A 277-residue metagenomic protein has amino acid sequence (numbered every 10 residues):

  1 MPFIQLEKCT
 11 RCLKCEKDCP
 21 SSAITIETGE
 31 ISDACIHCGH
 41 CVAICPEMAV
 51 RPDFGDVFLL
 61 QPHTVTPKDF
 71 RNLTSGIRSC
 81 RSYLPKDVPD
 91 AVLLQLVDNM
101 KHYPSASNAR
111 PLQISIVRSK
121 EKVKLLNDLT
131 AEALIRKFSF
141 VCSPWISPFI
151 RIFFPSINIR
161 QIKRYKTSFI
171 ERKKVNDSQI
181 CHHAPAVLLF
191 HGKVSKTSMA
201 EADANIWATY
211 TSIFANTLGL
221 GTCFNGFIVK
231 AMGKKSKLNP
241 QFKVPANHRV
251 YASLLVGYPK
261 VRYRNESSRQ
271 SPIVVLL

Functional and structural regions predicted by a protein language model:
M1-L277: Acidic, surface-exposed loops and disordered segments
